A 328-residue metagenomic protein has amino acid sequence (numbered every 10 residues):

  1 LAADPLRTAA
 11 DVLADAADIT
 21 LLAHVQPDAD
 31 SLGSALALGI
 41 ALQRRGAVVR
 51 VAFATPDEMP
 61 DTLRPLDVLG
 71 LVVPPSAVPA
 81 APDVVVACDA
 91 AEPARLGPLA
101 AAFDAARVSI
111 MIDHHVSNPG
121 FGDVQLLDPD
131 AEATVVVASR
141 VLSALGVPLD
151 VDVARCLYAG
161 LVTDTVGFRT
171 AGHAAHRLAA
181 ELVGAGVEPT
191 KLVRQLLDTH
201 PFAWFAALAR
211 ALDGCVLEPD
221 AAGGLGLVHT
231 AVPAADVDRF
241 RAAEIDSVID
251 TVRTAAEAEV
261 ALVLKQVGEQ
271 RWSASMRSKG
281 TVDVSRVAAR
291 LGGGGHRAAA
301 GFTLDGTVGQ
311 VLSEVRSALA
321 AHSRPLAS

Functional and structural regions predicted by a protein language model:
A2-V25, G33-D61, P79-P82, Y158 (+2 more regions): Hydrophobic helix-and-loop "lid/oligomerization" segment in the mid-to-C-terminal part of catalytic domains
D28: Polar, low-complexity loop segments and adjacent catalytic/binding residues used for recognizing and processing sugar
S34, R64, G97-A100, D123-V124 (+1 more regions): Short amphipathic alpha-helical segments
R50, V84-V86, V108-I112, V124-L127 (+2 more regions): Hydrophobic/aromatic beta-strand patches that form the interior of the parallel beta-sheet core in alpha/beta enzyme
D67-G122: Active-site cofactor/cluster-binding pocket
D67-V72, L127-D130, S278-G280: Short, hinge-like loop/turn segments at secondary-structure boundaries
P74-S76, G97-A101, Q125-L127, G146-P148 (+1 more regions): A generic local secondary-structure boundary/capping motif
I112-A180: Short alpha-helices
